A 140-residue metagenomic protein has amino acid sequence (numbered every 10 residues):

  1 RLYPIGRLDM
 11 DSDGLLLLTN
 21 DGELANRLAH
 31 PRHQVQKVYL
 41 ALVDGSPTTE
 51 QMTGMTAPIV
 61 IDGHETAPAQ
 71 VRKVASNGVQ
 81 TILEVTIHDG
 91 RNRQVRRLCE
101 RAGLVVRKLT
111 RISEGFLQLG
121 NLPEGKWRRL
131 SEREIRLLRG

Functional and structural regions predicted by a protein language model:
R1-G140: Basic, flexible Lys/Arg- and Gly-enriched helix-loop patches that mediate nucleic-acid binding at interfaces with rRNA
